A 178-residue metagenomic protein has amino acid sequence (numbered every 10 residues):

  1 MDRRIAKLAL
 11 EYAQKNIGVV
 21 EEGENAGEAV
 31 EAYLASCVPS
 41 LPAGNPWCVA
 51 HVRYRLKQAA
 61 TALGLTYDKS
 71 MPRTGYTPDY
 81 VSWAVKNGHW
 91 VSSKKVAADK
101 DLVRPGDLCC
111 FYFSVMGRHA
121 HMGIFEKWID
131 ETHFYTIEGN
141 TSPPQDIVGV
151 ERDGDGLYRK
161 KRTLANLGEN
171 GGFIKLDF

Functional and structural regions predicted by a protein language model:
M1-K69: N-terminal capping segments
R3, K15-G18, E28, S36 (+6 more regions): Residue-level marker of intrinsically disordered, low-complexity segments enriched for small/polar residues
L10, A62-P144: ...with weaker cross-activation on analogous glycine-rich loops/strands in unrelated enzymes
L34-V38, A84-N87, G154: Solvent-exposed, flexible loop/coil residues
W128-F178: Active-site signature of cysteine proteases
